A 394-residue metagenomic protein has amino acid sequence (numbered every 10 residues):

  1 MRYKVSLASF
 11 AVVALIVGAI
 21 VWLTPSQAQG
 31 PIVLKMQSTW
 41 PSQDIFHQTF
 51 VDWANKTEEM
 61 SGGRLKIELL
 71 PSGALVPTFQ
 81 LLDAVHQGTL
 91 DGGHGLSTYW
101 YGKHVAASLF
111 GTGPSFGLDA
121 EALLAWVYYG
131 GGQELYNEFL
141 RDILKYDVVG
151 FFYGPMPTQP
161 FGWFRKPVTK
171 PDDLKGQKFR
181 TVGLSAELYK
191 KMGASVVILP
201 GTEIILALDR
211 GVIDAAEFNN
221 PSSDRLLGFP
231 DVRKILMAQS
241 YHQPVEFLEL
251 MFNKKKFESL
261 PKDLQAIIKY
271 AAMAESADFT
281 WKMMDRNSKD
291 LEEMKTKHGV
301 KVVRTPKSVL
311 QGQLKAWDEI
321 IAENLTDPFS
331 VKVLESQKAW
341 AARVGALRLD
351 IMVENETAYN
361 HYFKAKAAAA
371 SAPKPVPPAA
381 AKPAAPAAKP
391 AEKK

Functional and structural regions predicted by a protein language model:
M1-Y3: Short, Lys/Arg-rich N-terminal segment immediately upstream of the first membrane anchor
V5-V13, I20-A125, R141-K382, K389-K394: N-terminal secretory/targeting leader peptides
G131-K145: Hinge/lid segment of periplasmic solute-binding proteins
